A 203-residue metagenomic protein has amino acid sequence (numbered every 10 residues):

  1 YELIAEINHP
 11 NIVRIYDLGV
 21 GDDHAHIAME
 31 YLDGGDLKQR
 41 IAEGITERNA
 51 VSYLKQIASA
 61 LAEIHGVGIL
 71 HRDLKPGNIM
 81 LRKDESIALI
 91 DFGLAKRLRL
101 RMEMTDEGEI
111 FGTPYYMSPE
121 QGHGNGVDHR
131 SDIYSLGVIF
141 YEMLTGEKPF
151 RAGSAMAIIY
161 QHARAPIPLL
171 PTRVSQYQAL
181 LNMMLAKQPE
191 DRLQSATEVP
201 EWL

Functional and structural regions predicted by a protein language model:
Y1-E6: AlphaC helix of the eukaryotic protein kinase fold
N8-N11, I110: Flexible N-lobe loop architecture of eukaryotic-like protein kinase catalytic domains
L18: Activation-segment/catalytic-loop signature of the eukaryotic protein kinase fold
D22-D36, R40: Conserved short submotifs of the Hanks-type protein kinase catalytic core that shape the nucleotide-binding pocket
Y53-L54: Activation segment signature within eukaryotic-like protein kinase domains
S59-I69: Protein kinase catalytic-loop region centered on the HRD/HxD motif
D84-P119, H123: Activation segment of protein kinases
T113-L203: C-terminal lobe helix-coil module of Hanks-type protein kinase domains
